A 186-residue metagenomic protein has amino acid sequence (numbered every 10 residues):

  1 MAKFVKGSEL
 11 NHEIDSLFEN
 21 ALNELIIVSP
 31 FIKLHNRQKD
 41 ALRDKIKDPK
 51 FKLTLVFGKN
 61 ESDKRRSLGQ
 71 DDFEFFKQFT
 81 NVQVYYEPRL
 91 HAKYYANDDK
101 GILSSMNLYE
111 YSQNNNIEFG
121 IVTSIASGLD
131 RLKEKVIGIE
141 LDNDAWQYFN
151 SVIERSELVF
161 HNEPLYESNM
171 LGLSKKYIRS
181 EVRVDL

Functional and structural regions predicted by a protein language model:
A2-H12, L34, K52-E134: HKD-type phospholipase D/PLD-like phosphodiesterase module
L17-K77, I178-L186: Primarily the HKD phosphodiesterase
I102-L186: Signature of lipid phosphatidyltransferase scaffolds
